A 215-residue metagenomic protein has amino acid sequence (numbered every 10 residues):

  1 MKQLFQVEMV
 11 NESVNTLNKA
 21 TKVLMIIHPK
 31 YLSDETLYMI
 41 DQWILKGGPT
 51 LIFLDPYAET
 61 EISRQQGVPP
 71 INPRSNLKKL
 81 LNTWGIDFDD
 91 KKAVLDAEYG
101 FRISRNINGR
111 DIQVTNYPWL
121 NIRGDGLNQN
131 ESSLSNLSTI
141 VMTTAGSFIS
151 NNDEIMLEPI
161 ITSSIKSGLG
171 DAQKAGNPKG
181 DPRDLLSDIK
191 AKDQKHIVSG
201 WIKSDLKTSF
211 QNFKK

Functional and structural regions predicted by a protein language model:
M1-K215: Acidic, S/T/G-rich, low-cysteine, solvent-exposed domains in lumenal/extracellular/periplasmic regions of secretory
